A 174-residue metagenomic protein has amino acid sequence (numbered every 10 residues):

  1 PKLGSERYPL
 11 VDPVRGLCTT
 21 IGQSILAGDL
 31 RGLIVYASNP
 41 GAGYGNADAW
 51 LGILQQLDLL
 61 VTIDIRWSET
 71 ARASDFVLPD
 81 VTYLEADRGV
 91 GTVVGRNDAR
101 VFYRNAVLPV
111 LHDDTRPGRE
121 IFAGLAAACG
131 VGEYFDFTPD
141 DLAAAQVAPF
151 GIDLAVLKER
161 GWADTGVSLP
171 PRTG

Functional and structural regions predicted by a protein language model:
K2-I152: Non-catalytic alpha/beta scaffold blocks inside enzyme catalytic domains
V156-L157: A glycine-rich beta-turn/hairpin centered on an aromatic-Pro dipeptide
W162-G174: Short, intrinsically disordered, charge-balanced linker/junction segments flanking boundaries in proteins
